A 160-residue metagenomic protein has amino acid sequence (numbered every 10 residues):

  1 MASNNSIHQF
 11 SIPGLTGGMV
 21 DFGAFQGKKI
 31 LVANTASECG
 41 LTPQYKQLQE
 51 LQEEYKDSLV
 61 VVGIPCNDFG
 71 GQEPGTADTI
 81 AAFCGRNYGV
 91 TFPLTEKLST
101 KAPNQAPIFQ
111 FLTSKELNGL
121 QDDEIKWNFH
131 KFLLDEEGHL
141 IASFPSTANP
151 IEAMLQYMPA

Functional and structural regions predicted by a protein language model:
M1-G23, P43, A106-P107: N-terminal "domain-start" segment that seeds a small globular fold
K28-K29, E38, T42-N67, C84-Y88: Conserved helix-turn-beta segment immediately C-terminal to the redox Cys motif in thioredoxin-like folds
N34, S58-T76, T91-A102: Thiol-based oxidoreductase modules, predominantly thioredoxin-like and allied folds used for disulfide exchange
D78-K126: Short, internal strand/loop/helix patches that form the active-site neighborhood or redox-interaction surface
Q110, S114-A160: Thiol-/selenol-based redox modules, centered on thioredoxin-like and closely related oxidoreductase domains
